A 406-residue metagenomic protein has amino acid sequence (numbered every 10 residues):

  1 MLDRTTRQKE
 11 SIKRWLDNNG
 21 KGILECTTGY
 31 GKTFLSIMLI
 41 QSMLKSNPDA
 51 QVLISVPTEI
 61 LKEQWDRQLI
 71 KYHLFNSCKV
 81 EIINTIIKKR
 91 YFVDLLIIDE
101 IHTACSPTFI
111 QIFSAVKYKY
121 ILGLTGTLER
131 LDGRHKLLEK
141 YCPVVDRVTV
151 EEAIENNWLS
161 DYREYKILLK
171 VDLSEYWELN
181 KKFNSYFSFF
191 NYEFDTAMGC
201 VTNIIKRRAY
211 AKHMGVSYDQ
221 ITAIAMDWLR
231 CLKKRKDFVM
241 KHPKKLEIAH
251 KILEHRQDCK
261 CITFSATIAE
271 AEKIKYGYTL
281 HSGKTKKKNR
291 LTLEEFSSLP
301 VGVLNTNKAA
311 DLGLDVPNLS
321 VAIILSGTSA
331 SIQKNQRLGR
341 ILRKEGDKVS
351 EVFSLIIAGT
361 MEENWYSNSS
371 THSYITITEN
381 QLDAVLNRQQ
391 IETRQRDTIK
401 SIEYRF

Functional and structural regions predicted by a protein language model:
M1-E25: Conserved pre-motif I regulatory segment
N19-L39: Walker A/P-loop
E63, R67, K260-F264, A269-L314 (+1 more regions): Conserved helicase ATPase core of P-loop NTP-dependent helicases/translocases
N76-L95, F296-L312: Conserved two-lobed SF2 helicase motor
D94-L96, N305, L312-T328, S350-L355: A short beta-strand element within the Helicase C-terminal
S106-Y162: Post-DEXD/H (motif II) to motif III coupling segment of the RecA-like Helicase ATP-binding lobe
M198-L291: Conserved helicase/translocase motor-coupling segment
R340-N368: Conserved segment of the helicase C-terminal RecA-like domain
